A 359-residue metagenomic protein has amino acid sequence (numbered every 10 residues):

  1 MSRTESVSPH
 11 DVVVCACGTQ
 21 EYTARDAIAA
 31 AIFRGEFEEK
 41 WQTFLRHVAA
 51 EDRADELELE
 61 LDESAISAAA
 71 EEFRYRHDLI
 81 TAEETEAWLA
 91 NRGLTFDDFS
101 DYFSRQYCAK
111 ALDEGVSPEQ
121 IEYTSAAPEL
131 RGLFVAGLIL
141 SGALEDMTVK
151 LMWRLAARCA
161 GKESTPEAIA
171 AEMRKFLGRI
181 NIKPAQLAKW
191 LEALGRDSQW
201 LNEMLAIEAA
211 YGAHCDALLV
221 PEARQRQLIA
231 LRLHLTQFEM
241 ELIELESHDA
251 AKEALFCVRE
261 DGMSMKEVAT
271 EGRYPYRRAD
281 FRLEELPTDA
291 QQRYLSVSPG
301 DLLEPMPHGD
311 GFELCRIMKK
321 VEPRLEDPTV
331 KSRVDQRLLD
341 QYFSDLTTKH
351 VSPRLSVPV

Functional and structural regions predicted by a protein language model:
M1-V12, Q20-V359: Peptidyl-prolyl cis-trans isomerase
C15: Short aromatic-centered micro-motifs
